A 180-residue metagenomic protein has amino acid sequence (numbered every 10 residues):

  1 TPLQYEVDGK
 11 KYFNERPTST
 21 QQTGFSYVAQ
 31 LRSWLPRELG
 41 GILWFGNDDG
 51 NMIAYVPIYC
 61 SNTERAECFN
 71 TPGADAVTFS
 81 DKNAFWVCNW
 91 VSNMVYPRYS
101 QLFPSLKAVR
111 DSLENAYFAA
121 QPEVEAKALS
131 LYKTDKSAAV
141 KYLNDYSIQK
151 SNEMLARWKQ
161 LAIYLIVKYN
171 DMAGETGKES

Functional and structural regions predicted by a protein language model:
T1-S180: C-terminus-biased signal that marks the final domain/tail of proteins
